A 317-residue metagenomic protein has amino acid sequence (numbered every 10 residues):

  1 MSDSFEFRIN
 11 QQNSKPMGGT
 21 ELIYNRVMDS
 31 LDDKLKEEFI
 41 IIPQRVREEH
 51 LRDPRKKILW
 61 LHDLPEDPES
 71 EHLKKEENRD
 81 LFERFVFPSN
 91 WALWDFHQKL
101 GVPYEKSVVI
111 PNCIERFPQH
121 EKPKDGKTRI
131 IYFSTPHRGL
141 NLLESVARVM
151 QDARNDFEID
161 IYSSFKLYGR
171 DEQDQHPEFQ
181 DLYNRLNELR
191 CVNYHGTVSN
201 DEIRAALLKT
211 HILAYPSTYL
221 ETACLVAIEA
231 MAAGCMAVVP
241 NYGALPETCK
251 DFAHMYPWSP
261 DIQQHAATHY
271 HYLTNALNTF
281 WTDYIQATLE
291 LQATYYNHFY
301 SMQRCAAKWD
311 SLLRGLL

Functional and structural regions predicted by a protein language model:
M1-L51: N-terminal pre-catalytic "stem/leader" segment of glycosyltransferase-like enzymes
M17-L22, Q263-H271, T282-R314: A charged, aromatic-enriched C-terminal amphipathic alpha-helix characteristic of glycosyltransferases across folds
E83-H97, V102-Q119: Donor nucleotide-sugar binding/catalytic pocket of nucleotide-sugar-dependent glycosyltransferases
P123-R148, D160: Conserved donor-binding/catalytic core segment of Leloir-type glycosyltransferases
Q173-V198: Nucleotide-activated donor-binding/catalytic signature segment of Leloir-type glycosyltransferases, i.e., the conserved
L208-T222: Acidic donor-binding loop of glycosyltransferase active sites
M236-V239: Short hydrophobic beta-strand element within catalytic cores of glycosyltransferases and related nucleotide-activated
P246-N278: Change "using UDP/GDP/dTDP sugars" to "using nucleotide sugars
